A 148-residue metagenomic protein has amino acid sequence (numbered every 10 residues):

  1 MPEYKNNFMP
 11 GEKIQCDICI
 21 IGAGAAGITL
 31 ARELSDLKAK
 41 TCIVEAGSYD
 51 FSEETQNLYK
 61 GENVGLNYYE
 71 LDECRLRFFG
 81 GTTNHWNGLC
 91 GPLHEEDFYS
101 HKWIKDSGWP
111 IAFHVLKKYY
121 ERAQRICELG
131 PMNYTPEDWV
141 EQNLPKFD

Functional and structural regions predicted by a protein language model:
M1-H101, K105-H114, K118: N-terminal glycine-rich phosphate/pyrophosphate-binding loop and immediately adjacent elements
K102-K105, W109-D148: Conserved redox-cofactor binding core of oxidoreductases
